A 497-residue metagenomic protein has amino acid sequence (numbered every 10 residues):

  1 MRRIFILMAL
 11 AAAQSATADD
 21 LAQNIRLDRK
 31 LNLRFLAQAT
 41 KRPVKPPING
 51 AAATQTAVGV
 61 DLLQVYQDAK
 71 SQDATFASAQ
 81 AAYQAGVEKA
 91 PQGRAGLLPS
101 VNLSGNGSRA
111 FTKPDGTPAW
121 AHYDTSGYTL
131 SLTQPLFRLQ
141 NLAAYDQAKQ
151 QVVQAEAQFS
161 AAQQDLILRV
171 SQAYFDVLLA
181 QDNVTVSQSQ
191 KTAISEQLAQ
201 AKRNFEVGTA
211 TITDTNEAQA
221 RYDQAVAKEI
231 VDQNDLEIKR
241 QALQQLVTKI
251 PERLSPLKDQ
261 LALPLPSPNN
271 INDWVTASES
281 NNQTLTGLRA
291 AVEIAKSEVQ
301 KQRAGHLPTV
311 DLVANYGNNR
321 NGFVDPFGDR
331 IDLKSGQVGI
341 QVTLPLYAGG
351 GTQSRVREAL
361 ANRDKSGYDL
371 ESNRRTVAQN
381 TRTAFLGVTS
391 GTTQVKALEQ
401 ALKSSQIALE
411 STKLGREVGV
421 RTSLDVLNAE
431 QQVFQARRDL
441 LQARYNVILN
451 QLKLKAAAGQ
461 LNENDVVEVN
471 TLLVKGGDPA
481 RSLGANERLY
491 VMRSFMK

Functional and structural regions predicted by a protein language model:
I4-L7, T17-Q38, L441-K497: Acidic, low-complexity, intrinsically disordered peripheral segments
D19-N102, P251, L257-E293, L346 (+2 more regions): Bacterial Sec-pathway N-terminal export signals of envelope proteins
I25, P46-V58, S104-Q134, L257-P268 (+4 more regions): Small/polar, glycine/serine/threonine/aspartate-rich low-complexity segments that form flexible
Q64, T125-G127, Q172, E217 (+3 more regions): Transmembrane beta-barrel architecture of outer-membrane proteins
S78-G93, A162, L166-T185, E196 (+5 more regions): Amphipathic alpha-helical coiled-coil segments
D165-E279, G387, G391, Q432-F434 (+2 more regions): Periplasmic alpha-helical coiled-coil/stalk elements that build and connect Gram-negative outer-membrane
